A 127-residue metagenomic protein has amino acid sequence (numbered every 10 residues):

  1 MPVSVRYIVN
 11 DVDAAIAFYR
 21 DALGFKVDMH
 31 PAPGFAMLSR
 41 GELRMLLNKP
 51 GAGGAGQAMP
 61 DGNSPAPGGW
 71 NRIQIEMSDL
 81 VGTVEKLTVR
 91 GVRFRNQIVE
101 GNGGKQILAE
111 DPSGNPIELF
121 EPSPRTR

Functional and structural regions predicted by a protein language model:
M1-S4, K26-E76, G82-E110, E121-R127: Vicinal oxygen chelate
I8: Catalytic core of Fe(II)/2-oxoglutarate
A15, Y19-R20, L87, G114: Conserved active-site tyrosine of GNAT-family acetyltransferases
P116-L119: Short glycine-/small-residue motifs
